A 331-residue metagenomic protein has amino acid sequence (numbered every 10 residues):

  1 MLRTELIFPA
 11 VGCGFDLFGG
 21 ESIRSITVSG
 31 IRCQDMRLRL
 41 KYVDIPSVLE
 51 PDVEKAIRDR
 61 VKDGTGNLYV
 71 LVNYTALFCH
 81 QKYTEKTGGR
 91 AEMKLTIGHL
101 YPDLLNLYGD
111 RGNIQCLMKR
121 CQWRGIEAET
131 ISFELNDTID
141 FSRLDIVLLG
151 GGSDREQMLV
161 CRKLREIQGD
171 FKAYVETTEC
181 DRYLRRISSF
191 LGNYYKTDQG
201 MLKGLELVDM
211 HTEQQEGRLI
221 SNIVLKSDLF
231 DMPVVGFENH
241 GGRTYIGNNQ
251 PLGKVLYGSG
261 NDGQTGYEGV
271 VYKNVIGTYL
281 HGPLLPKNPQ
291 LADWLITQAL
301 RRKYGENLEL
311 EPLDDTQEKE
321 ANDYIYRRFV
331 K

Functional and structural regions predicted by a protein language model:
M1-E92: ATP-dependent carboxylate-amine ligase
T27, Y69-L71, I146-G150, R182 (+1 more regions): Structural motif
G30, L49, I131-S132, R182-R185 (+1 more regions): General beta-strand structural signal in soluble alpha/beta enzymes
R37-R39, C79-K82, G109, M158-L159 (+1 more regions): Short glycine-/acidic-enriched loop or helix-start segments at secondary-structure transitions that form or flank
N67, K94-T96, G204: Residues that mark the start of a beta-strand
E92-A173, P286-K287, D293-K331: N-terminal beta1-alpha1 cap of cysteine-dependent amidohydrolase-like domains
K94, Q214-K331: Amide-donor transfer/coupling interface in amidating biosynthetic enzymes
D154-S227, D231: Cysteine-nucleophile active-site neighborhood
